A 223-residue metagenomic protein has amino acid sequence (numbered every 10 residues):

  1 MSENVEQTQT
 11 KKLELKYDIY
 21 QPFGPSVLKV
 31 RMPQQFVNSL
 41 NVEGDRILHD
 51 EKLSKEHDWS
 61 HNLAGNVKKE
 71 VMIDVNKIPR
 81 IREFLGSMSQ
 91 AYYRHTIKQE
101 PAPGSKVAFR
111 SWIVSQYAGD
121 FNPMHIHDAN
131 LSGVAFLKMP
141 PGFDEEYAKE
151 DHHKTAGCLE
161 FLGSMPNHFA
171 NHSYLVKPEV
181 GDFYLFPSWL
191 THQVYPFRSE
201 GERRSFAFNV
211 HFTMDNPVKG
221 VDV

Functional and structural regions predicted by a protein language model:
S2-P101, W112, G119-N122: Non-heme Fe(II)/2-oxoglutarate
G104: Residue-level "micro-hotspots" composed of small/polar
F109-L185, Y195, E202, F212 (+2 more regions): Catalytic core of non-heme Fe(II) oxygenases with the double-stranded beta-helix
L190-Q193: Short, charged beta-turn/beta-strand-edge "cap" motif at the junction between a beta-strand and an adjacent loop
S205: A domain-level signal for the structural core that forms small-molecule/cofactor-binding pockets and catalytic centers
